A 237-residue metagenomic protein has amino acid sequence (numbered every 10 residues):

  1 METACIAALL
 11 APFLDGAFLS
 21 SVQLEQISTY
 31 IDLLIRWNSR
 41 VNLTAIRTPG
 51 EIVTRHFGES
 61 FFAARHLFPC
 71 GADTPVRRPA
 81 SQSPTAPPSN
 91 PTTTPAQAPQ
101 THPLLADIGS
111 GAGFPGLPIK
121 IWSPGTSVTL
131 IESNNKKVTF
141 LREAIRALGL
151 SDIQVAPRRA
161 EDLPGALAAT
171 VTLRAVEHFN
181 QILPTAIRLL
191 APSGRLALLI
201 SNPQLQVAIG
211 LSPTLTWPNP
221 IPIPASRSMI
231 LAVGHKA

Functional and structural regions predicted by a protein language model:
M1-C70, N90, K136-K137, E143-I153: Class I SAM-dependent transferase core
C70-T74, A80, P99: Intrinsic, low-complexity polybasic segments
T74, T85-A86: Targeting/processing segments of secretory and organellar proteins
R77, T92-P95, S127, A169: Short, low-complexity, intrinsically disordered N-terminal modules that encode targeting/processing signals
Q82, N90-P91, Q97-Q100: Charged/polar low-complexity intrinsically disordered segments
H102-G111: Conserved class I S-adenosyl-L-methionine
G111-I119: Glycine-centered tight-turn and secondary-structure capping sites
G116, S123-A237: S-adenosylmethionine
